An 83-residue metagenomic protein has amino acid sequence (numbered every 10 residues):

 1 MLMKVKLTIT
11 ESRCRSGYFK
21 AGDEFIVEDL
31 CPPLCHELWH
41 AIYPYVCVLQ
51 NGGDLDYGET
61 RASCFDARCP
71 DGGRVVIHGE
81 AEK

Functional and structural regions predicted by a protein language model:
V5-E11: A short beta-strand micro-motif
R13-Y18: Short, surface-exposed secondary-structure edge patches
E37-G53: Short, compositionally biased
Y57-K83: Short, compact, well-ordered microdomains
